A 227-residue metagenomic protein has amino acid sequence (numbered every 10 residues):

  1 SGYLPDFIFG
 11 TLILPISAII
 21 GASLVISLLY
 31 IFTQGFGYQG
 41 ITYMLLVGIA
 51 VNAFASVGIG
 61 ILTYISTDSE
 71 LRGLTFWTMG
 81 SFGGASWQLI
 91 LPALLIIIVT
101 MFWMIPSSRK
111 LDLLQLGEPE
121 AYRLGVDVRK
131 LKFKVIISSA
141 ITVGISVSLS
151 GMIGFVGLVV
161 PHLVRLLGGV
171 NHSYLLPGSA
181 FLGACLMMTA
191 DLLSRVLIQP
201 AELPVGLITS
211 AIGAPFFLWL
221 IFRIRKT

Functional and structural regions predicted by a protein language model:
S1-T227: Alpha-helical transmembrane segments in inner-membrane proteins
